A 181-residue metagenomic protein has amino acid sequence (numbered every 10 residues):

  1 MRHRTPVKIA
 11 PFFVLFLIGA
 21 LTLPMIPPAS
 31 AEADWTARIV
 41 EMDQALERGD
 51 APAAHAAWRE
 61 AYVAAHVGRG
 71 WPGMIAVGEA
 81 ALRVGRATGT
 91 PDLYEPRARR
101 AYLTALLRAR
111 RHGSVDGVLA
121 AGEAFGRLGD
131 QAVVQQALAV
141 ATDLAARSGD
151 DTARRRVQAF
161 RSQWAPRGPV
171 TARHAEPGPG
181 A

Functional and structural regions predicted by a protein language model:
A10-P24: Bacterial N-terminal signal peptides
A33-E41, G70-A87, V115-R127, A159: Amphipathic alpha-helical repeat scaffolds of TPR domains
T36-A53, A64: Alpha-helical segment of the N-proximal tetratricopeptide repeat
Q44-P52, V84-P96, R127-V134, T171-R173: Short coil/turn connectors between adjacent alpha-helices in alpha-solenoid helical repeat scaffolds
A121, R147-A181: Terminal, low-structured helical/coil segments at or just beyond the last alpha-helical repeat
A132-G149: TPR/TPR-like (Sel1-like) alpha-helical repeat modules
